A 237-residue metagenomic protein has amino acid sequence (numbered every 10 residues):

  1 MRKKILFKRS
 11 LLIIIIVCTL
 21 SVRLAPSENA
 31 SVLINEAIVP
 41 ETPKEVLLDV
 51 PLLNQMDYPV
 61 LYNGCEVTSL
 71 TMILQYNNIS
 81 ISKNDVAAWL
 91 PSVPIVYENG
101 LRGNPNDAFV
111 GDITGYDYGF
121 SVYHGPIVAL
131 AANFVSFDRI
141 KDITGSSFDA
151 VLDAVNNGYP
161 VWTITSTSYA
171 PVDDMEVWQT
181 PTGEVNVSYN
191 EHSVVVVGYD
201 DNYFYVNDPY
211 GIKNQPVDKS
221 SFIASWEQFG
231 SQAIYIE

Functional and structural regions predicted by a protein language model:
R2-L11, I15-G125, T167-Y169, D174-W178 (+1 more regions): Active-site-adjacent structural segments surrounding the nucleophilic cysteine of cysteine proteases and isopeptidases
G64, K141-D142, V161-T165, V195 (+1 more regions): Structural recognition of the beta-strand scaffold that forms the well-ordered cores of secreted hydrolase catalytic
G111, G115-D149, N156: Mid-length scaffold segments of soluble, non-membrane domains
F137-R139, N157-W162, D200-Y203, S231: Loop/turn elements at helix/coil->beta-strand transitions in domains of secreted/extracellular proteins
T144-S147, T165-Y169, G198-D200, D208-Y210: A mature extracytoplasmic/lumenal domain signature
A150-V151, P171-M175, N214-V217: Extracytoplasmic/secreted cell-surface and envelope-processing proteins
D153-V161, T165-V172: Short, solvent-exposed, low-complexity loop/linker segments
V177-P181, V185-S188, V194-E237: Noncatalytic regulatory segments and standalone regulatory/sensor domains
